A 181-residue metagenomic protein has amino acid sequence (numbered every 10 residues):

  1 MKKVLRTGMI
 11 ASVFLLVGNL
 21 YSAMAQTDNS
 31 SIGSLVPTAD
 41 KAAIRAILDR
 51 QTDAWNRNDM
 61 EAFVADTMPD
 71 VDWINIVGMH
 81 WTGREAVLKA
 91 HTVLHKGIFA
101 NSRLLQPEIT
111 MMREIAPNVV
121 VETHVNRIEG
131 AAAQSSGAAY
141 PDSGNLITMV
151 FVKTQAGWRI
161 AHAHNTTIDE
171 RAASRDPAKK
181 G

Functional and structural regions predicted by a protein language model:
M1-I10, Y21: Bacterial N-terminal signal peptides that target proteins for export
L15-A23: C-terminal segment of classical bacterial N-terminal signal peptides
S22-D66, D70, R175-G181: Short, low-complexity N-terminal intrinsically disordered segments enriched in polar/charged residues
Q51, A62-V64, V71, G83 (+3 more regions): Hydrophobic pocket/interface hotspot
T67, V77, H124-I128, M149 (+1 more regions): A mature extracytoplasmic/lumenal domain signature
D72-E85, H95-N101, A133: A short gly/proline-enriched turn/hairpin at secondary-structure junctions
A90-G137: Surface-exposed, charged secondary-structure patches
G144-R171: Short beta-strand edge/turn micro-motifs at domain boundaries
